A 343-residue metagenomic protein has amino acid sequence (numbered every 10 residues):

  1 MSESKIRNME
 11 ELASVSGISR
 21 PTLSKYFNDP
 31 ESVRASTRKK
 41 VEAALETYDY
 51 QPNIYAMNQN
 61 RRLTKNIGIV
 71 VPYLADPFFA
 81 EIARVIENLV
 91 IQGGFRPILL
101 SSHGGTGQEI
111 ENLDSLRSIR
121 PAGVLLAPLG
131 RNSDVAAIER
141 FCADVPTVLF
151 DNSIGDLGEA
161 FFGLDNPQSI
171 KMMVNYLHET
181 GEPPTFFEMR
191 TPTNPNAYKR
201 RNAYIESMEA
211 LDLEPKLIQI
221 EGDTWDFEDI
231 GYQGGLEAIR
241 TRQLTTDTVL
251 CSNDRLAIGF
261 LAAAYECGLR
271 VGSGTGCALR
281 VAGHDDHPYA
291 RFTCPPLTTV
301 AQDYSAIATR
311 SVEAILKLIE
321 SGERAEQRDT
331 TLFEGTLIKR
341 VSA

Functional and structural regions predicted by a protein language model:
M1-R7, R62-N175, E179, R240: Alpha-helical recognition/docking segments in bacterial nutrient-uptake and carbohydrate-utilization systems
M1-T64: N-terminal helix-turn-helix DNA-binding module of bacterial transcription factors
A44, V85-L89, A137-F141, K199-L211 (+1 more regions): Alpha-helical structural signal in soluble globular domains
T47-N53, G107, P128-G130, Q233: Short gly/ser/thr-rich secondary-structure transition/capping motifs
Y48, G93, A143-V145, L211 (+3 more regions): Helix C-cap/helix->beta junction micro-motif
P72-E81, L99-Q108, F162-M172, F187-L236 (+4 more regions): Hinge/beta->alpha junction and helix N-cap segments in small-molecule ligand-binding domains
T180, R240-A343: Flexible loop/turn connectors
